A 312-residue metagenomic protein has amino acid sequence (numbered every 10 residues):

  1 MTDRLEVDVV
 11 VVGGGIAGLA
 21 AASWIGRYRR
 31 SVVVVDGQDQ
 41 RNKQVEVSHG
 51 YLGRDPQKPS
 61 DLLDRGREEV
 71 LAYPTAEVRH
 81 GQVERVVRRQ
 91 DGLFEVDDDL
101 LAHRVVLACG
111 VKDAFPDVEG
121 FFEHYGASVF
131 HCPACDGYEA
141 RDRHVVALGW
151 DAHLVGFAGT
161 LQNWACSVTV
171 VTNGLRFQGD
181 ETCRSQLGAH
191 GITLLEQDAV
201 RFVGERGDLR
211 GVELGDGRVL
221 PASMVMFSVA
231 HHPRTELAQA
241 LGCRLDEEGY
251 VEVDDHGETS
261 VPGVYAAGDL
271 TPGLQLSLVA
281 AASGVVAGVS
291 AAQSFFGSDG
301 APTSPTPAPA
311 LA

Functional and structural regions predicted by a protein language model:
M1-V9, E77-R143, M224-M226, V251-D255 (+1 more regions): FAD-binding core/adjacent interface of flavoenzyme oxidoreductases
V7-D61, R143, H153-F177: Beta1-alpha1 glycine-rich phosphate/pyrophosphate-binding loop at the start of Rossmann-like nucleotide-binding domains
G13, A108-G110, F115-D117, L148 (+4 more regions): Short, well-ordered coil/turn residues at beta-beta hairpins and beta-strand->alpha-helix junctions within
A21-S23, F157, A267-A312: A conserved FAD-binding loop/helix module that cradles the flavin
G50-G53, V146-L148, S185-A189: Short, hinge-like loop/turn segments at secondary-structure boundaries
D64, V70-V96, L100-A102, A165-Y250 (+1 more regions): A Rossmann-like FAD-binding core segment of flavoenzymes
E123-E139, V229-L278, V286, Q293: FAD-site-proximal beta/loop scaffold in flavoenzymes
A127-A134, V146-F157, Q178-G179: Active-site glycine-rich loop that binds ribose-phosphate moieties when present
